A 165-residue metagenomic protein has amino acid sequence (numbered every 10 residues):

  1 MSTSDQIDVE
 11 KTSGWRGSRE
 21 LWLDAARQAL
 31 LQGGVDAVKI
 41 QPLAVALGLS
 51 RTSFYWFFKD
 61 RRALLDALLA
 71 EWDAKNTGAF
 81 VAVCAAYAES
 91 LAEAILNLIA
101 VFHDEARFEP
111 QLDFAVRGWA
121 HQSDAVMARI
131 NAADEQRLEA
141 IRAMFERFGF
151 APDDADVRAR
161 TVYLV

Functional and structural regions predicted by a protein language model:
M1-G17: N-terminal intrinsically disordered/low-complexity leader segments
L21, A25-A67: Helix-turn-helix
Y55-F58, D104, V116-Q122: Short helix-capping/turn signature of helix-turn-helix
A63-L65, N97-H103, D124-N131: A ubiquitous short alpha-helical element
A67, V81-Q111, A159-V162: Hydrophobic alpha-helical connector segments
A70-T77: Short, basic, alpha-helical segments at the C-terminal edge of helix-turn-helix-like DNA-binding modules
V81, I99-A100, R117-G118, R142-E146: Amphipathic alpha-helical segments within well-ordered protein domains
E109-F114, D124-G149, D153-T161: Amphipathic alpha-helical packing segments from all-alpha helical-bundle domains
